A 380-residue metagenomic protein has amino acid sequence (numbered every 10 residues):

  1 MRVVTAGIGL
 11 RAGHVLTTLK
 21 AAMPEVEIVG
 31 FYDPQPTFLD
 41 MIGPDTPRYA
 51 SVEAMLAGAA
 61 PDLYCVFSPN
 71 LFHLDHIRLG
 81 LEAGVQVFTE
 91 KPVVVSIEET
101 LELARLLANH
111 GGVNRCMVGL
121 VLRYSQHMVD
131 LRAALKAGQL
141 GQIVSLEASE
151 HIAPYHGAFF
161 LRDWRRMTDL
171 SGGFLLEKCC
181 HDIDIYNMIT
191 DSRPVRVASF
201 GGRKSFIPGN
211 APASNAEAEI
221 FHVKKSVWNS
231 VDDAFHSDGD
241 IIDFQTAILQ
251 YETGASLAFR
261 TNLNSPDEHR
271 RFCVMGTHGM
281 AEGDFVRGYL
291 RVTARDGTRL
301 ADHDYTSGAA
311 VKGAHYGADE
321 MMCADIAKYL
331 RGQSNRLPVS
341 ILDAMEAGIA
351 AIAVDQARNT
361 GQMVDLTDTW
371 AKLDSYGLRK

Functional and structural regions predicted by a protein language model:
M1-G43: N-terminal Rossmann-like dinucleotide-binding module
F31, Y64, L146: Receiver (REC) domain switch-region micro-motif
P47-S51: Short acidic-hydrophobic, aromatic-tinged amphipathic segments that line or gate anion-handling sites
G58, L63, P69-N70, L74-R123 (+1 more regions): Beta-strand-loop-alpha-helix segment that lines the small-molecule cofactor/substrate pocket of alpha/beta enzymes
L63-C65, A108, V113, E252 (+2 more regions): C-terminal helix-rich "cap/oligomerization" subdomain common to oxidoreductases
V113-N114, L122-F235, G361: Predominantly a Rossmann-like dinucleotide-binding segment in NAD(P)-dependent oxidoreductases
C180, R260-H269: Glycine-rich phosphate/pyrophosphate-binding beta-alpha loops
R203-T253, R270-D343, Y376-K380: C-terminal glycine/acidic-rich active-site capping loop/insertion
